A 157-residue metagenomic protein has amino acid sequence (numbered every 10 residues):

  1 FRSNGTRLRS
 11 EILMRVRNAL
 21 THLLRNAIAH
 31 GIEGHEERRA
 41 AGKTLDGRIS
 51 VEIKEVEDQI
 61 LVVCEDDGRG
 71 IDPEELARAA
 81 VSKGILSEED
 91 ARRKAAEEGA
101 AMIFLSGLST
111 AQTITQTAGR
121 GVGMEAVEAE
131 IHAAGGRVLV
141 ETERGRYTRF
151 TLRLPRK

Functional and structural regions predicted by a protein language model:
R2-K157: Conserved glycine-centered short motifs in functionally critical loops
